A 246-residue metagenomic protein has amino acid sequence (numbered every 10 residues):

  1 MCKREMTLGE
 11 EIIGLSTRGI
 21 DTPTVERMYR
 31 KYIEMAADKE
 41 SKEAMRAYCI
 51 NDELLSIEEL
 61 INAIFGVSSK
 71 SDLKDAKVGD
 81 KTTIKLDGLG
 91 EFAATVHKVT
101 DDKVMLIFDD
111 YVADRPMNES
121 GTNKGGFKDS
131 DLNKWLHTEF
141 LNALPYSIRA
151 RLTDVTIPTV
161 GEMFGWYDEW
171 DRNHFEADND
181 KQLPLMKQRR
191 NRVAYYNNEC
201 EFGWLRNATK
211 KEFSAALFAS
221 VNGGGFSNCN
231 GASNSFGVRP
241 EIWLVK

Functional and structural regions predicted by a protein language model:
M1-K3, K246: Short intrinsically disordered terminal tails
R4-G14: N-terminal acidic leader/helix
T17-T24, S41: Charged, low-complexity interaction regions
V25-I33: Repeat-associated, polar segments at repeat-unit boundaries in modular proteins
A36-E40: Alpha-helical oligomerization interfaces
R46-K246: Collagenous Gly-X-Y triple-helix signature in extracellular proteins
